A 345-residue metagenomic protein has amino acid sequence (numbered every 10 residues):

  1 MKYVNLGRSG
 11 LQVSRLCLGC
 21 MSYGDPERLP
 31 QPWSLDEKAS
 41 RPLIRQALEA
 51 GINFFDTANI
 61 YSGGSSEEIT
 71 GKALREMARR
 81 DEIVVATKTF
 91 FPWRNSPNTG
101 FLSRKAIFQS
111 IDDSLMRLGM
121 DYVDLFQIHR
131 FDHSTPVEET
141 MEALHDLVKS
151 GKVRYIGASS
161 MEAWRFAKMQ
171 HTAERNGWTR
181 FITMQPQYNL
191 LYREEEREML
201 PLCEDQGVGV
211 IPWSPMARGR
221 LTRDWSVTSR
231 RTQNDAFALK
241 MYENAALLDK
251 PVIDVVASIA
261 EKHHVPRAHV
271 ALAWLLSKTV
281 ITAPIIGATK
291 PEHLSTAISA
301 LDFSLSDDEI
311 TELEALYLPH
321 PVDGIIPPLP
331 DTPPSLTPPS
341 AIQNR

Functional and structural regions predicted by a protein language model:
M1-I83, K149: N-terminal binding-site loop/beta-alpha segment at the start of enzyme catalytic domains that lines or forms
M1-K2, D205, S229-S258, K262 (+2 more regions): Terminal-tail/helix-coil boundary detector
L6, L18, S40, F55 (+13 more regions): Conserved, mostly hydrophobic/aromatic
L11-L16, G51-N53, R79-I83, M120-D124 (+5 more regions): Short, well-ordered coil/turn segments that N-cap beta-strands
S22, T89-F91, H129-D132, S160-E162 (+4 more regions): Active-site-proximal loop/turn and secondary-structure-junction residues that shape catalytic pockets, frequently
P26-E27, R94-E194, E198: Glycine/proline-rich, positively charged, aromatic-decorated active-site loop/lid region on the catalytic face
I44, E67, G71, I111-L115 (+7 more regions): Generic structural signal for well-ordered alpha-helices, preferentially at hydrophobic/aromatic core positions
E194-R231, P266: Aromatic-lined glycan-binding groove of carbohydrate-active enzymes
